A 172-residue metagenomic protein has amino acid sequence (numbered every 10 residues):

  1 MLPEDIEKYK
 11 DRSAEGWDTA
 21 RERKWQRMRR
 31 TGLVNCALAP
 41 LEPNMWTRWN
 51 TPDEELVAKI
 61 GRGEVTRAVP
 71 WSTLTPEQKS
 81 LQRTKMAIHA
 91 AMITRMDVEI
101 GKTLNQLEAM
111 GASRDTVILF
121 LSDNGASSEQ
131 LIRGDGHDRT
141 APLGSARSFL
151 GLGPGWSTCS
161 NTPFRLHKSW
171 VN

Functional and structural regions predicted by a protein language model:
M1-N172: Active-site-proximal cap/lid insertion segments
